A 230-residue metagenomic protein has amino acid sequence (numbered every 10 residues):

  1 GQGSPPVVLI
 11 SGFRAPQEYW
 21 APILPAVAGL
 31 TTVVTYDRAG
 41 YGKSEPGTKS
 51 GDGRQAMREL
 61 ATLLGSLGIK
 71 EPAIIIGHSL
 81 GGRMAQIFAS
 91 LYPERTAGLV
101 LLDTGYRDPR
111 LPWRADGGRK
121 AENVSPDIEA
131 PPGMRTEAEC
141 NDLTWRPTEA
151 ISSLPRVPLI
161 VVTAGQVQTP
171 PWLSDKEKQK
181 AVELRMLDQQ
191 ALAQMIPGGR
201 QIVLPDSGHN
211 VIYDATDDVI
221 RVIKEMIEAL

Functional and structural regions predicted by a protein language model:
G1-K43: Conserved HGGG/HGGXW glycine-rich cap/lid loop of the alpha/beta-hydrolase fold
T35-I76: Active-site loop/oxyanion-hole signature of alpha/beta-hydrolase fold enzymes
E71-D108: Conserved hydrolase catalytic core segment
V100-C140, W172: Flexible "cap/lid" loop of the alpha/beta hydrolase fold
P131-I151, V182-A191: Active-site nucleophile elbow and catalytic-triad environment of alpha/beta-hydrolase enzymes
P155, V161-T163: Short beta-strand/loop motif that positions the catalytic acidic residue of the alpha/beta-hydrolase fold
P170-I202: Conserved loop-alpha-helix segment in the C-terminal half of the alpha/beta-hydrolase fold that carries the catalytic
P197-L230: Catalytic active-site module of serine/aspartate enzymes centered on a nucleophile-bearing elbow/loop
